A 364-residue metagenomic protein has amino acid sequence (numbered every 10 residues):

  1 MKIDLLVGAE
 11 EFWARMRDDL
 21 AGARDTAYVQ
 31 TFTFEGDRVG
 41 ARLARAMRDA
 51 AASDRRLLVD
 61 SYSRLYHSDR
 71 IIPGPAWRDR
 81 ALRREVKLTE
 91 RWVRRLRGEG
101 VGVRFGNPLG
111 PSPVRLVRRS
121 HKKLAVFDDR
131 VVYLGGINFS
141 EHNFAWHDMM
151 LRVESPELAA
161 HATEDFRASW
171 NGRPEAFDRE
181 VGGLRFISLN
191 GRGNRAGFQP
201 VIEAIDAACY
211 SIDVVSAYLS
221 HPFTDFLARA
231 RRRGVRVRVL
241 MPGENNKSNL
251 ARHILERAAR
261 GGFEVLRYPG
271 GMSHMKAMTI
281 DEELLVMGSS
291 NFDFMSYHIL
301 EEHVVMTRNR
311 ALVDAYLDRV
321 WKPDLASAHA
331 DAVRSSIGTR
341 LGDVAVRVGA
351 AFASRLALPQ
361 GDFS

Functional and structural regions predicted by a protein language model:
M1-K2, A328: Short, contiguous pre-domain boundary segments
K2-D25, T33-D206, Y210, L240-E283 (+2 more regions): HKD-type phospholipase D/PLD-like phosphodiesterase module
F12, L158, F223, L312-V313: Short phosphate-engaging motifs
G191, I202, S216, S220-T224 (+1 more regions): Beta-propeller domains
F198, V235, D362: Catalytic cores of glycan-processing enzymes that make or break glycosidic bonds
R229-A230, V235: Helical hairpin unit composed of two closely spaced alpha helices linked by a short loop
E283-L285, S290-S364: Long, C-terminal catalytic modules of enzymes
